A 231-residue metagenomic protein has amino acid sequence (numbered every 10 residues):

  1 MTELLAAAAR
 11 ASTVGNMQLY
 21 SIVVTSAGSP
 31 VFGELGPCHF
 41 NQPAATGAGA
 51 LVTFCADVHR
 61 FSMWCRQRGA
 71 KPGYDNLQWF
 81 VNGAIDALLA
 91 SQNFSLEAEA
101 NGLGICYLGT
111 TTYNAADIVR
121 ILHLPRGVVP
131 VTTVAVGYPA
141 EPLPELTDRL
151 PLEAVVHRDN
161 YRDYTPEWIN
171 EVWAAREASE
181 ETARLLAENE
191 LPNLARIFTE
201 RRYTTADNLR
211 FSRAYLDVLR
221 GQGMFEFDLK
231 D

Functional and structural regions predicted by a protein language model:
M1-D231: Acidic, surface-exposed loops and disordered segments
